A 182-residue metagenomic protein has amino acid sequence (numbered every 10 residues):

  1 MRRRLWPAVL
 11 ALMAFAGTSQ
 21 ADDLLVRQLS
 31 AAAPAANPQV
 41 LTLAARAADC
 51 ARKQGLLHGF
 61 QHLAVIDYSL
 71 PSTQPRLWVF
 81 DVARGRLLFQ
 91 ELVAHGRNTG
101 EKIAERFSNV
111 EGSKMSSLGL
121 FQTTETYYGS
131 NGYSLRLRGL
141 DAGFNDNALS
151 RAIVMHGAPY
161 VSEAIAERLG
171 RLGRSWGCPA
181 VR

Functional and structural regions predicted by a protein language model:
M1-P7: Bacterial N-terminal signal peptides that target proteins for export
P7-F15: Bacterial N-terminal signal peptides
A21-W176: Cell wall/extracellular polymer interaction/catalysis modules
